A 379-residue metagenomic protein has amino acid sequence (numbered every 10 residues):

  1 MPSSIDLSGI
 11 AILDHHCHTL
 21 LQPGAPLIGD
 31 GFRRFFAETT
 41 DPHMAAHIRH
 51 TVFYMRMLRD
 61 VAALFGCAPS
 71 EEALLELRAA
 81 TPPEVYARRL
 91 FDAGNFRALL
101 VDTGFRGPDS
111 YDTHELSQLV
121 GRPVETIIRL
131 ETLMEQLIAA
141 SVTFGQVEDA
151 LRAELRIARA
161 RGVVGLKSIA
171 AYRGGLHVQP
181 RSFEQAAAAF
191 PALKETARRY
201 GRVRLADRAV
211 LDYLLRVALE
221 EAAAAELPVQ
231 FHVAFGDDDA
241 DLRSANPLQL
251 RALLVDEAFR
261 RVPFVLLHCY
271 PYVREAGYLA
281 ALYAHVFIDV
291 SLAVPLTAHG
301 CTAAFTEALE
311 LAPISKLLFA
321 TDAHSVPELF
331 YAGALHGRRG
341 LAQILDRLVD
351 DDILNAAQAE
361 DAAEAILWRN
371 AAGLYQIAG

Functional and structural regions predicted by a protein language model:
M1-H15, L27-L64, A68, E72-R78 (+3 more regions): Mid-to-C-terminal alpha-helical segments outside catalytic/metal-binding sites
A11-G24, P228-A234: Histidine-centered catalytic micro-motifs
H16, L99, L166, H232 (+3 more regions): Conserved, mostly hydrophobic/aromatic
L27-V120, T126, E148-R161: Alpha-helical scaffold segments that flank or form the walls of functional sites
R89-A93, Y111-I127, E154-G162, E220-A224 (+3 more regions): Acidic (Asp/Glu)-rich catalytic clusters
I127-D149: A gly/proline- and charged-residue-enriched helix-loop-helix capping module
R161-R274: Divalent metal-binding pocket/active-site signature
L254, A258-G379: H/E-rich (His + Asp/Glu) clusters that bind or coordinate divalent metals
